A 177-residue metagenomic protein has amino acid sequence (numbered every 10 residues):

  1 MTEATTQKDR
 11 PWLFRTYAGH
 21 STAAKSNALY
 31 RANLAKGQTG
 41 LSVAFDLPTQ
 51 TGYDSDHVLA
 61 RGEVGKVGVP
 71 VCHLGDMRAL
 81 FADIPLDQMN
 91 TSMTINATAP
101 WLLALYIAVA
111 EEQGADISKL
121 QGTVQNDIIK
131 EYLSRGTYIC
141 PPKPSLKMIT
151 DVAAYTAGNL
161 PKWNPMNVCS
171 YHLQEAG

Functional and structural regions predicted by a protein language model:
M1-G177: Catalytic alpha/beta active-site cores
